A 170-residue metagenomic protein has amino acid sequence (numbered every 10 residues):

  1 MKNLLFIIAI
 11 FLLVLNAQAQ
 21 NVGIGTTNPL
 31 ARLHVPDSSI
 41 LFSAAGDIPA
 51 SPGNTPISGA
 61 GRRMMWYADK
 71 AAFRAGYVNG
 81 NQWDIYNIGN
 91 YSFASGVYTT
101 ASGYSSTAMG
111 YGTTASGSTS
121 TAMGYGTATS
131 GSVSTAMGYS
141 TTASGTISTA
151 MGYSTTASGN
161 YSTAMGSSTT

Functional and structural regions predicted by a protein language model:
L4, I10, Q18-T170: C-terminal trimerization/auto-chaperone modules of long, extracellular attachment fibers and adhesins
